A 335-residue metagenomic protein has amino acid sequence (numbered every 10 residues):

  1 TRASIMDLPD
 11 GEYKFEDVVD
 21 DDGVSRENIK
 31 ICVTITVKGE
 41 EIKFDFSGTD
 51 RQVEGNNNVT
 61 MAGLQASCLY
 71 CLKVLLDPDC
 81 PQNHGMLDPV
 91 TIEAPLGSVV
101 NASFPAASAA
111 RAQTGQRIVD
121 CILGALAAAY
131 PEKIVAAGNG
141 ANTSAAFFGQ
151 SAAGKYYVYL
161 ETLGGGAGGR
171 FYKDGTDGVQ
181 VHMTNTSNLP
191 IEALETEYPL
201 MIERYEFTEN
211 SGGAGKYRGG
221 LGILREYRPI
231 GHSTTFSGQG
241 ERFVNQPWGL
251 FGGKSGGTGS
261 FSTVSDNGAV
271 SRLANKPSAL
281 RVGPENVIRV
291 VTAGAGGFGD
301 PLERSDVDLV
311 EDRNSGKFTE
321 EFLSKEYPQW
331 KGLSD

Functional and structural regions predicted by a protein language model:
T1-D335: Glycine/proline-enriched, intrinsically flexible loops and inter-domain linkers
